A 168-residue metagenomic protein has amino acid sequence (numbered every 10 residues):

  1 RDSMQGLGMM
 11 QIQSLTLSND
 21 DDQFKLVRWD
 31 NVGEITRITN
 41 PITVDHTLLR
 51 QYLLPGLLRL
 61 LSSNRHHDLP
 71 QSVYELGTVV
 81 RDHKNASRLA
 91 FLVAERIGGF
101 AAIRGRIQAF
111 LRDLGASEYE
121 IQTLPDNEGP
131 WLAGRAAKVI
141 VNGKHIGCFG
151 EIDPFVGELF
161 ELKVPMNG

Functional and structural regions predicted by a protein language model:
R1-G168: Extended beta-strand-rich architecture
